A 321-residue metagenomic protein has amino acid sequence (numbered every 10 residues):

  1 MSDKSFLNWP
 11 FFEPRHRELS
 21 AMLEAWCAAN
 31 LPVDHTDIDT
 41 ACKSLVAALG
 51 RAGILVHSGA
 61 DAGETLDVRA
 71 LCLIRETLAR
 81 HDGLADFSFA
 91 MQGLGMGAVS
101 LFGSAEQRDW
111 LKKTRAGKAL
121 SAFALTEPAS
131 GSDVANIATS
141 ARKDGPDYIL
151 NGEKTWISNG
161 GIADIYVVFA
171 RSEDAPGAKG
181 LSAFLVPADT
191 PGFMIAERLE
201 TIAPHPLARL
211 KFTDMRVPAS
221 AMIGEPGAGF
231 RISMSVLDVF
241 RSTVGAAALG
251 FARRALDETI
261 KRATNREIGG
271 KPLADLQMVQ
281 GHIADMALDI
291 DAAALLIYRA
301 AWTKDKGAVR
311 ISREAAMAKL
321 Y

Functional and structural regions predicted by a protein language model:
M1-R80, F102, G117, K143-Y148 (+2 more regions): Alpha-helical interface subdomain recognition
R75-A79, A170, V186-T190, T213-V217: Short Ser/Thr-interspersed hydrophobic loop/turn segments at strand-loop and sheet-helix junctions that line or gate
R80, T155-G161, T201-I202, V239-T243: Glycine-rich phosphate/pyrophosphate-binding beta-alpha loops
G83-A105, G131-V134: N-terminal glycine-rich flavin-associated loop
L120-K143: A gly/ser-rich beta-alpha-beta helix-loop segment of oxidoreductase catalytic cores
N136, D189-P218: Flexible, small-/acidic-enriched active-site or ligand-binding loops
N151-M194: A short core secondary-structure module
A208-S235: A short, charged helix-loop
